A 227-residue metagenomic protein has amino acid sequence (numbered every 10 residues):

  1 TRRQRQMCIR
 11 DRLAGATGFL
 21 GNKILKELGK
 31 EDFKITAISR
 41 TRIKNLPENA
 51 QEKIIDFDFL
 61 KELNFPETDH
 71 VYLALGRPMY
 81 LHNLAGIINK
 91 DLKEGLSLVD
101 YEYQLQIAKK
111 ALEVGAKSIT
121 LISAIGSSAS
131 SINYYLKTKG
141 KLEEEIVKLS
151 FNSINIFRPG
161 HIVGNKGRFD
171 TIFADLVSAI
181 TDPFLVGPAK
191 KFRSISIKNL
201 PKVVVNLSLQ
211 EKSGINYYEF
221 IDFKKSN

Functional and structural regions predicted by a protein language model:
T1-I9: Single conserved hydrophobic/aromatic residue that forms the stacking wall/gate of nucleotide- or nucleobase-binding
R10, F33-K34, K117-S118, S153: Residues at the starts of beta-strands that form the adenosine-phosphate
R10-E31: N-terminal Rossmann NAD(P)H-binding glycine-rich loop of SDR-like oxidoreductase domains
A14-T17, T41, I87-K137, K148 (+1 more regions): Conserved Rossmann-fold NAD(P)-dependent oxidoreductase catalytic core, especially the SDR/UDP-sugar
L20-I24, I107, L142: Hydrophobic residues within alpha-helices that form the first helical element adjacent to the glycine-rich loop
E31, A129-N227: Oxidoreductase cofactor-interface core, primarily capturing Rossmann-like NAD(P)-dependent enzymes
A37-K44: Short, polar loop motifs at secondary-structure junctions
K44-Q106, K110-E113: NAD(P)H-binding glycine-rich loop region in Rossmannoid oxidoreductase-like domains and their noncatalytic homologs
